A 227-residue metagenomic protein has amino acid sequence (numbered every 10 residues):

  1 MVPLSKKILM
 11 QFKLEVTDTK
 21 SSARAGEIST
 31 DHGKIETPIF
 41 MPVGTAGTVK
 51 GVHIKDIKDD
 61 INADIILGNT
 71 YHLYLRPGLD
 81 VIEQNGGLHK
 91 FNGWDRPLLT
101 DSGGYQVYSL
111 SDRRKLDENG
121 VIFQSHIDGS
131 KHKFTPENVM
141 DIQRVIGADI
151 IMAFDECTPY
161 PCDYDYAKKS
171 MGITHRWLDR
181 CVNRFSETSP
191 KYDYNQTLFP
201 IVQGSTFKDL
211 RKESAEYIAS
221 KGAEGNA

Functional and structural regions predicted by a protein language model:
M1-I8: N-terminal amphipathic/basic-hydrophobic helices that include classical n-h-c signal peptides and signal-anchor
I8-K191: Non-catalytic, usually N-terminal nucleic-acid engagement modules in DNA/RNA processing proteins
V145-D149, I173-A227: Alpha/beta enzyme core
